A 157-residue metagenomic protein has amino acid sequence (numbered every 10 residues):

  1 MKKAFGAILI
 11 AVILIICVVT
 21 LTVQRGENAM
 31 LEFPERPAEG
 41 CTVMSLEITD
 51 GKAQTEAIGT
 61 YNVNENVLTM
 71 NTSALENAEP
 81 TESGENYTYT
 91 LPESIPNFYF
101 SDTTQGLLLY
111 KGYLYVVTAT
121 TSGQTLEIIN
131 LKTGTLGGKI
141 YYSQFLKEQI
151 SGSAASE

Functional and structural regions predicted by a protein language model:
K3-A4, V12-T42, A57-I58: Sequence/structural signature of beta-propeller modules and their immediately flanking N-terminal secretory/stalk
E32-E39, T49, F100-Y110, G152-E157: Structural signature of eukaryotic scaffold interfaces centered on beta-propeller domains
V43-L46, K52-G59, N64-E76, S122-I129: Structural motif
A53-T55, S83, Y89, T133-L136: Residue-level signal for glycine
G59-Y61, Y89, I95, K139-I140: Short hydrophobic alpha-helix segments
M70-D102: Flexible internal linker/loop segments at domain or repeat junctions
P92-T133: Loop/turn-rich, solvent-exposed surfaces of beta-rich toroidal or solenoidal domains
N97-F100, T135-E157: Conserved blade-ending motifs and adjacent loop-strand segments that build the rim/top face of beta-propeller domains
